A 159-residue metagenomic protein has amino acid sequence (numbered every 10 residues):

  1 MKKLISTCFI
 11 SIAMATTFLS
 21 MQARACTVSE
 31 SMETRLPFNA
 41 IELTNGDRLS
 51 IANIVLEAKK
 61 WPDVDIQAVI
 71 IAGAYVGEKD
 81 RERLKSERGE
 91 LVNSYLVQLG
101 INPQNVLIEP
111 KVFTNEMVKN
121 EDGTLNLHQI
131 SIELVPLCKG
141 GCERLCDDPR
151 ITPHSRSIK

Functional and structural regions predicted by a protein language model:
M1-I12: Bacterial N-terminal signal peptides that target proteins for export
M14-A23: C-terminal segment of classical bacterial N-terminal signal peptides
R24-E57, A72-K79: Short, solvent-exposed beta-strand/turn patches at coil↔beta or beta↔helix junctions that act as interaction loops
T27, Q104-K159: Periplasmic OmpA/Pal-like peptidoglycan-binding modules at the C-termini of bacterial envelope proteins
A40, D47, I70-A74, P110-T114 (+1 more regions): A mature extracytoplasmic/lumenal domain signature
I51, L84-L99: Cysteine-centered nucleophilic/redox motifs
L56-D63, S94-N102: Sec-exported extracytoplasmic/periplasmic mature domains
E57-S86, I108-N115: Short, surface-exposed beta-strand segments enriched in small/polar/acidic residues
